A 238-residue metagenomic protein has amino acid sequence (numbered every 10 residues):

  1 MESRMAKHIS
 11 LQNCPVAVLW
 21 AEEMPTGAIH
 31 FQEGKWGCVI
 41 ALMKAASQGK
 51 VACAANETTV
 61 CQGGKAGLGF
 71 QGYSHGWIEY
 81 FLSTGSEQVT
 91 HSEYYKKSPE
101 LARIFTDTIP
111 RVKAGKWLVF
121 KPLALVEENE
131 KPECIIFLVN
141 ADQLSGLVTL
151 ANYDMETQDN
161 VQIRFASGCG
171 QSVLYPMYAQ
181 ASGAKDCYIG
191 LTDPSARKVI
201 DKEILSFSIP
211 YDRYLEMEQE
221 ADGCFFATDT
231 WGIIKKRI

Functional and structural regions predicted by a protein language model:
E2-I238: Acidic, serine/proline-rich low-complexity intrinsically disordered regions
